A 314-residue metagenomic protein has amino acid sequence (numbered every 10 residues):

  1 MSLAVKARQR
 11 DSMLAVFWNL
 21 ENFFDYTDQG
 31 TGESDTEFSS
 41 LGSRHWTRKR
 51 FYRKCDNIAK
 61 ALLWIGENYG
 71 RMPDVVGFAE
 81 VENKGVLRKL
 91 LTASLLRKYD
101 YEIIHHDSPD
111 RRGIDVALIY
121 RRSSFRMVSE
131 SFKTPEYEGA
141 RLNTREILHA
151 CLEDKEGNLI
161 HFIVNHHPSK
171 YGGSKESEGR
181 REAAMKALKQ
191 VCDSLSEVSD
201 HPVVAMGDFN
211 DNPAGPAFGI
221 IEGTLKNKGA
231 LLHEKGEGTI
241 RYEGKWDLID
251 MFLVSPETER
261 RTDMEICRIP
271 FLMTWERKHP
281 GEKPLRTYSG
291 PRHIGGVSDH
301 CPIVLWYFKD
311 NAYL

Functional and structural regions predicted by a protein language model:
M1-A7, L14, S194-V203, N210-L314: Metal-dependent phosphoester-hydrolase catalytic domains
M1-S94, K98, I104-P109, I114 (+3 more regions): N-terminal, active-site-proximal structural segment of metallo-dependent hydrolase catalytic domains
K6-A15, T27, S124-R126, L142-Y171 (+1 more regions): Beta-strand-turn-beta hairpins that frame and shape the catalytic cleft of phosphate-ester-processing enzymes
N19, H166, G207-D208, H300: Active-site glycine-centered loops adjacent to acidic/histidine catalytic or metal-binding residues that shape
E21, V81-E82, P168, F209-N212 (+1 more regions): Catalytic metal-binding/acid-base residues of hydrolase active sites
V75-L159: Structured beta-strand-rich core segments of catalytic domains in phosphoester-bond hydrolases
G85-R88, R112-G113, Y171-S174, N212-P216 (+1 more regions): Extracytoplasmic/secreted cell-surface and envelope-processing proteins
K175-S199: A long, amphipathic alpha-helix that forms part of the scaffold/cap immediately adjacent to metal-dependent active
